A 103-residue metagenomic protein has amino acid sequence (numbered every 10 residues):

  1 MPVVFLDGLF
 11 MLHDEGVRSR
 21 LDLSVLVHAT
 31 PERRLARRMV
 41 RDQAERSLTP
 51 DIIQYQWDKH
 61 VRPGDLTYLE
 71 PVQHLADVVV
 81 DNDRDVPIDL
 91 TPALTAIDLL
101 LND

Functional and structural regions predicted by a protein language model:
M1-A44: ATP-dependent NMP and nucleoside kinases share a basic, alpha-helical "lid"
P2-L6, W57-H60, N102: A short linear-motif detector with a strong N-terminal bias
L12-E15, S24, Q56, G64 (+2 more regions): Surface-exposed loop/turn and secondary-structure junction residues enriched for glycine/proline
G16, V25-V27, E32, E45-R62 (+1 more regions): Anionic, Ser/Thr-rich low-complexity intrinsically disordered regions
R20, R34-R37, Q56, L75 (+1 more regions): Alpha-helical scaffold elements adjacent to nucleotide-binding pockets in ATP/GTP-utilizing enzyme cores
V40-A44, R62-D103: NTP-dependent small-molecule kinase module
